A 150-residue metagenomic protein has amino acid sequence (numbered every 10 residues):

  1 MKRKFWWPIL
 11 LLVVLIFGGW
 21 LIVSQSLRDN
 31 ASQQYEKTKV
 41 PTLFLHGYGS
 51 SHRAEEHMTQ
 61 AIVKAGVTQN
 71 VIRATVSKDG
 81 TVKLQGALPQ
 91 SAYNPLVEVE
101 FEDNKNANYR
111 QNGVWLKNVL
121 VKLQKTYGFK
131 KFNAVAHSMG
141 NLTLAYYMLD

Functional and structural regions predicted by a protein language model:
M1-L15: N-terminal Sec-pathway targeting helices
I16-S32: Membrane-interface motif at the C-terminal end of an N-terminal transmembrane signal
E36-V40, A92-P95: A short, charged/proline- and glycine-enriched loop that marks the coil->beta-strand transition at the N-terminal
K39-G47: Short beta-strand element of the alpha/beta-hydrolase
F44, L96-E100, N133-V135: Soluble periplasmic/extracytoplasmic beta-strand elements of cell-envelope proteins
G49-F129: Active-site catalytic motif of lipid deacylating hydrolases and related acyltransferases
V135-G140, L144: Gly/Ala-rich beta-loop-alpha elbow adjacent to hydrolase catalytic centers
M148-D150: Primarily recognizes the serine-hydrolase "nucleophile elbow" in alpha/beta-hydrolase and SGNH/GDSL folds
